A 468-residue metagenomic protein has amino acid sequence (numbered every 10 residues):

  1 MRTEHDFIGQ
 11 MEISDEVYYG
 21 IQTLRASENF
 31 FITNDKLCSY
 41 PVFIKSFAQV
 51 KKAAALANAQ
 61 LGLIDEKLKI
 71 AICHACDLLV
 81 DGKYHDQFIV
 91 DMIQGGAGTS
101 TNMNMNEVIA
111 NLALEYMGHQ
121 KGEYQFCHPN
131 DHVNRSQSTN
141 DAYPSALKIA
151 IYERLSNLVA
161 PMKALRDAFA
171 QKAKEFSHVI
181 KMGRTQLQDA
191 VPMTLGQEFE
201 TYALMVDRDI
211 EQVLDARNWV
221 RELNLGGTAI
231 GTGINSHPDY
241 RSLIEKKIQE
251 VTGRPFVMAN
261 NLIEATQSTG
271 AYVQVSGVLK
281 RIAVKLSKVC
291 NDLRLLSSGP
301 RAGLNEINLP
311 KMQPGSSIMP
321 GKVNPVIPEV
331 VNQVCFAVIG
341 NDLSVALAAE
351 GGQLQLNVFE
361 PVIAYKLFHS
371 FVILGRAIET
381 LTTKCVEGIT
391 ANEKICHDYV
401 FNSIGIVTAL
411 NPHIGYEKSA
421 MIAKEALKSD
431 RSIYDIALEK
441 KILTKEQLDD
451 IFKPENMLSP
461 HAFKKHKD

Functional and structural regions predicted by a protein language model:
M1-D468: Conserved, well-structured ligand/cofactor-binding cores
